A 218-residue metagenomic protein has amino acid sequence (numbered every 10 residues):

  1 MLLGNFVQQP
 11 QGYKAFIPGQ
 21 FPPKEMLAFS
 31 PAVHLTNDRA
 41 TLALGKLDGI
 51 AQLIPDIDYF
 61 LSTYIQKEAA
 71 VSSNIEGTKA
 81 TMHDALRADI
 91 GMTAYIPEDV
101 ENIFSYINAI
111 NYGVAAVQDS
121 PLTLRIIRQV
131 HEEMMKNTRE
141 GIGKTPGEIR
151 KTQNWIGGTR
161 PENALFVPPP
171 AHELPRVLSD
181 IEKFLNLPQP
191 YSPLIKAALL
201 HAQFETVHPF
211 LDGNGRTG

Functional and structural regions predicted by a protein language model:
M1-G218: FIC/Doc superfamily catalytic core
